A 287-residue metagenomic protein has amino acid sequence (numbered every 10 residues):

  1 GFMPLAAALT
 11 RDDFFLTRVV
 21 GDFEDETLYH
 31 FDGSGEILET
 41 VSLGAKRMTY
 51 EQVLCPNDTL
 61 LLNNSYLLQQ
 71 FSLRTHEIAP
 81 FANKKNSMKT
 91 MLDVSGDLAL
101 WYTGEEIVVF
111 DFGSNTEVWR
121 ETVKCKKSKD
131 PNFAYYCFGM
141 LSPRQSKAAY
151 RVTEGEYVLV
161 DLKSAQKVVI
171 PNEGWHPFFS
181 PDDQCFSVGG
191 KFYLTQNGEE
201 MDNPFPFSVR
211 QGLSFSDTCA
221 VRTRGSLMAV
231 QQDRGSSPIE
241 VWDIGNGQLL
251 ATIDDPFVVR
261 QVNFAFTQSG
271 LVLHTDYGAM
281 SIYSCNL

Functional and structural regions predicted by a protein language model:
G1-F2, G35: A short helix->beta-strand "capping" segment at the edge of beta-propeller domains
F2-R11, A45-P56, K85-G96, K126-L141 (+3 more regions): Repeated scaffold domains used in trafficking and secretory/extracellular systems, primarily beta-propellers
F14-F15, L60-L61, A99, A148 (+3 more regions): Hydrophobic beta-strand positions that form the internal "hydrophobic ladder" of WD40/Gbeta-like beta-propeller blades
V20-E24, R234-S236, G278-A279: Short glycine/acidic-enriched loop and turn motifs that connect beta-strands
E26-S42, Y66-N83, I107-K129, E154-P171 (+3 more regions): Surface-exposed loop/turn elements that mediate protein-protein interactions on large endomembrane-trafficking
M88, D93, D97-V158: Solenoidal tandem-repeat scaffolds enriched in leucines and small polar residues
S208-E240: Loop/turn-rich, solvent-exposed surfaces of beta-rich toroidal or solenoidal domains
V259-L287: Blade-level signature of beta-propeller repeat domains, shared across WD40, Kelch, NHL, RCC1 and BNR/Asp-box propellers
